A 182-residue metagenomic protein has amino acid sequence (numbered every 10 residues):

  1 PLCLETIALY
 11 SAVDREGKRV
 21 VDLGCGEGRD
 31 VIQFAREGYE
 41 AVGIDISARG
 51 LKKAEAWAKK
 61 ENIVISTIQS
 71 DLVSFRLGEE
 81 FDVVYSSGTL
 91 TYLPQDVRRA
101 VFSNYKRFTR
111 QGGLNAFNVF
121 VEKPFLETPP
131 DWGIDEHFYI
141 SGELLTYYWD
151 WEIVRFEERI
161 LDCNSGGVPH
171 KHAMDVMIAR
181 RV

Functional and structural regions predicted by a protein language model:
P1-G17, V21, G26-R76, Q95-A100 (+2 more regions): Class I (Rossmann-like) S-adenosyl-L-methionine-dependent methyltransferase catalytic domain, capturing the SAM-binding
Y85: A conserved beta-strand element that flanks and buttresses the S-adenosyl-L-methionine
G88-T89: Short catalytic micro-motifs in class I SAM-dependent methyltransferases
P94, T109-R110: Helix-to-beta-strand junctions that scaffold the AdoMet/dcAdoMet cofactor pocket in Class I SAM-dependent enzymes
